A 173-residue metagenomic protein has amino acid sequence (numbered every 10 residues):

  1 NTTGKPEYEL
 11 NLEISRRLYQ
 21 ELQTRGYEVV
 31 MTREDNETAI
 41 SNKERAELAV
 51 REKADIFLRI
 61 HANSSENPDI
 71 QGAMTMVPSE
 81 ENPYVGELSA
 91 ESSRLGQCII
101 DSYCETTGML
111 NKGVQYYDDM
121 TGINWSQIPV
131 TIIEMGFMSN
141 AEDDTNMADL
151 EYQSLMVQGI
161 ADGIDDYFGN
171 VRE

Functional and structural regions predicted by a protein language model:
N1-T2: Short, surface-exposed beta-strand segments enriched in small/polar/acidic residues
K5-E173: Active-site-proximal helix/loop segments of hydrolytic enzymes
